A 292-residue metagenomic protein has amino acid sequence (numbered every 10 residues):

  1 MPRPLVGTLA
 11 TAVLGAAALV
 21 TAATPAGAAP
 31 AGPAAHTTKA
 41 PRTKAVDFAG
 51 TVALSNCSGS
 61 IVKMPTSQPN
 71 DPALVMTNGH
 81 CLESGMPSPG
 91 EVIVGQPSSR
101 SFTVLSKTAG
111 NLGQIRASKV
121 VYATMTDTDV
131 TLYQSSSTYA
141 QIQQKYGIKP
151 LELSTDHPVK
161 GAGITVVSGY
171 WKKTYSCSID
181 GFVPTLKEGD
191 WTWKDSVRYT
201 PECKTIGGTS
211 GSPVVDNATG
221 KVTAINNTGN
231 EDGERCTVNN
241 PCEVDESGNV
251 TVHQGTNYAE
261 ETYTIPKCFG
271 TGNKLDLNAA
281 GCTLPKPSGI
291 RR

Functional and structural regions predicted by a protein language model:
M1-A31: Secretory targeting and sorting signals
G32-F48, A53, V62-S67, E83 (+1 more regions): Conserved catalytic-core segment of clan PA serine endopeptidases
V46-C57, Q141-I148, K173-P266: Active-site region of chymotrypsin-like
P65-P72, A109-N111, K187-W193: Short, solvent-exposed loop/turn segments that connect beta-strands within catalytic domains and beta-strand-rich
T77: Cytochrome P450 catalytic-core helices
L82-G85, N230-D232: Short glycine/acidic-enriched loop and turn motifs that connect beta-strands
P150-C177: Short glycine/Trp-rich loop-beta-loop segment that forms part of the substrate-binding cleft
V250-R292: PDZ/PDZ-like groove recognition
